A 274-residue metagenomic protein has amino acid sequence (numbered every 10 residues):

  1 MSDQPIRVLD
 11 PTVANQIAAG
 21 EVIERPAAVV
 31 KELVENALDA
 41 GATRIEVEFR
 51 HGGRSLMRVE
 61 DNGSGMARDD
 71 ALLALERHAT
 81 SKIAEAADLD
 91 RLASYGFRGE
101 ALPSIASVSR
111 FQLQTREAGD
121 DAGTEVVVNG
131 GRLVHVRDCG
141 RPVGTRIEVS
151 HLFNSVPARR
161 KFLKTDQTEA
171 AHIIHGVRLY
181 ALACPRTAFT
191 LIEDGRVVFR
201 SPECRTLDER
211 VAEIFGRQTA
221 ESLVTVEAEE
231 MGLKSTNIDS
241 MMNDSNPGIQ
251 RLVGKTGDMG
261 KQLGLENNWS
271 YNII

Functional and structural regions predicted by a protein language model:
M1-I274: N-terminal phosphate-binding caps/lids of nucleotide- and nucleic-acid-binding domains
